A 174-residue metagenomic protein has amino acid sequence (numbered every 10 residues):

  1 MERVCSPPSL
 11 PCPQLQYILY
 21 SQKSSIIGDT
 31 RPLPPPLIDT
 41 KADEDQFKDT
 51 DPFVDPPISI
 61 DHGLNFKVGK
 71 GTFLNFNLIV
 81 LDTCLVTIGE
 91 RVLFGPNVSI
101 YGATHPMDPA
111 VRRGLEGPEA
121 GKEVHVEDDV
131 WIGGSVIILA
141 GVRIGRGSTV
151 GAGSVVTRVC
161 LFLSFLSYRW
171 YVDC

Functional and structural regions predicted by a protein language model:
M1-D51, C174: Terminal amphipathic alpha-helical/low-complexity segments used for targeting or macromolecular assembly
L19, I137, V155-T157: Generic hydrophobic alpha-helical segments
F47-K48, F53, P57-V68, F73-I144 (+1 more regions): Flexible, glycine/small-residue-enriched loop-and-beta-strand segment within the central core of proteins
V142-V159, L163-W170: C-terminal/domain-terminus segments
